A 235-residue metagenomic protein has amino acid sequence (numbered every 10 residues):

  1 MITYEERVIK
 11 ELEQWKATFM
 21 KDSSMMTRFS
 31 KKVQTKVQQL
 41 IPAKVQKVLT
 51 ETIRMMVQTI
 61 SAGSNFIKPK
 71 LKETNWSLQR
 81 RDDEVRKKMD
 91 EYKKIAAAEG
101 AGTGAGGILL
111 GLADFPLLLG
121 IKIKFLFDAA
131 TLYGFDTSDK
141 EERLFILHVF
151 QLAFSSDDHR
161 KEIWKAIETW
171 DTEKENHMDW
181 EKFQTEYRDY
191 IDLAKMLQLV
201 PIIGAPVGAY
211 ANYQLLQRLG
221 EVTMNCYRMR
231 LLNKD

Functional and structural regions predicted by a protein language model:
M1-E99, F127-D235: Terminal, membrane-proximal amphipathic helices and intrinsically disordered targeting/regulatory segments
E99-L112: Transmembrane alpha-helix interface/packing and boundary motifs in multi-pass membrane proteins, characterized by
G111-L119: Hydrophobic alpha-helical membrane segments of integral membrane proteins
L118-I123, A129: Conserved mixed alpha/beta catalytic, RNA-binding, or beta-rich assembly cores of soluble enzyme, regulatory
